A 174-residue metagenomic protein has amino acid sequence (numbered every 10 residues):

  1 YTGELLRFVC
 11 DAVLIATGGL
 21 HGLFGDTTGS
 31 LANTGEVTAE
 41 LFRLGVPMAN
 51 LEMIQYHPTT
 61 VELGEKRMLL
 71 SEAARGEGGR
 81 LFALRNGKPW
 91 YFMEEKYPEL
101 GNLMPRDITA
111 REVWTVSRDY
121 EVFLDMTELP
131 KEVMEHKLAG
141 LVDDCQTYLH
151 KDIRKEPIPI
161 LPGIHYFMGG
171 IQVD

Functional and structural regions predicted by a protein language model:
Y1-D11, P89: A structured beta-alpha segment of the ubiquitous adenosine-cofactor-binding alpha/beta core
G3, L20-G22, Q55: Glycine-rich nucleotide phosphate-binding loop and flanking beta-alpha elements of Rossmann-like dinucleotide-binding
R7-F8, L31, G35, D107 (+1 more regions): Conserved structured core elements
F8-G18, L41: Short hydrophobic core segments
I15-T28: Flavin (primarily FAD) binding-site architecture
G25, S30-A32, K66-L69: Hydrophobic alpha-helical segments
G29-F42, M48: Thiamine diphosphate
E40, V46-Y166, G170-Q172: An anion/pyrophosphate-binding glycine-rich loop and adjacent beta-alpha core in soluble alpha-beta enzymes
